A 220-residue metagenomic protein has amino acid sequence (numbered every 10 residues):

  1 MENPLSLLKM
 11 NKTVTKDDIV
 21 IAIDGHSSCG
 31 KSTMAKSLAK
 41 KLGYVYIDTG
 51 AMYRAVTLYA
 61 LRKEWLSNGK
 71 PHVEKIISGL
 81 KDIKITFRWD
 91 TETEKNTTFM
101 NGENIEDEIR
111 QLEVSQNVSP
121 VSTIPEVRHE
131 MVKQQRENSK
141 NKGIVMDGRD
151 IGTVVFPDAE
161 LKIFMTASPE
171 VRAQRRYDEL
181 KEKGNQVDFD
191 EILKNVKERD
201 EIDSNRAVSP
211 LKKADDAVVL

Functional and structural regions predicted by a protein language model:
P4-T13, F99-I109, Y177-K183, I202-L220: NTP-dependent small-molecule kinase module
I23: Hydrophobic anchor at the beta1->P-loop junction of P-loop NTPases
S28: Walker A (P-loop) phosphate-binding loop of P-loop NTPases
K31: Conserved lysine of the Walker
M34: Hydrophobic positions on the alpha1 helix immediately C-terminal to the Walker A/P-loop
K41-R110: N-terminal phosphate/diphosphate-binding loop that engages ATP/GTP or pyrophosphate donors across diverse enzyme folds
G79, W89-D90, Q135-N141, R149-V154 (+2 more regions): Small-molecule kinase domains that catalyze NTP-dependent phosphoryl transfer to phosphate-bearing small molecules
E106-V118, S122-K183: ATP-dependent NMP and nucleoside kinases share a basic, alpha-helical "lid"
